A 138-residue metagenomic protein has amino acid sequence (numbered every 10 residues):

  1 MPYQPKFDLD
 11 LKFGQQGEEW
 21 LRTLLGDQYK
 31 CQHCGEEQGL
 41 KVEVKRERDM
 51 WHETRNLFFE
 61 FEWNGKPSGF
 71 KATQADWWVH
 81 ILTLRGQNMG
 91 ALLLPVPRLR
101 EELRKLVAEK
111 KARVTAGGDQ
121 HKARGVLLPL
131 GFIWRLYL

Functional and structural regions predicted by a protein language model:
M1-L138: Nucleic-acid endonuclease domains
